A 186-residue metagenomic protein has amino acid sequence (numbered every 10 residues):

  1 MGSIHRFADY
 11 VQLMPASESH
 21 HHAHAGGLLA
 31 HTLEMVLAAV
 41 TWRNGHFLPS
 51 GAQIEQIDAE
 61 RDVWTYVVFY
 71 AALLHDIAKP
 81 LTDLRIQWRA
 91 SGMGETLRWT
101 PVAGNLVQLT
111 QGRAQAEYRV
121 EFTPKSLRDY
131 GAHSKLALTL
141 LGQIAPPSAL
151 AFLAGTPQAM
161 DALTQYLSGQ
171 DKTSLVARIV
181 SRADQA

Functional and structural regions predicted by a protein language model:
M1-F7: An acidic intrinsically disordered interaction segment
H5, L33-V40, N44, G142: Amphipathic, well-packed alpha-helical segments that form the structural scaffold of globular domains
Y10-H31: Active-site flanking loop/helix segments enriched in acidic
A16, G45-A186: Divalent metal-dependent catalytic cores for phosphoryl transfer on phosphate-bearing substrates
H24-V40, D129-A137: Phosphate/oxyanion-binding active-site loops and adjacent basic polyanion-contact surfaces
